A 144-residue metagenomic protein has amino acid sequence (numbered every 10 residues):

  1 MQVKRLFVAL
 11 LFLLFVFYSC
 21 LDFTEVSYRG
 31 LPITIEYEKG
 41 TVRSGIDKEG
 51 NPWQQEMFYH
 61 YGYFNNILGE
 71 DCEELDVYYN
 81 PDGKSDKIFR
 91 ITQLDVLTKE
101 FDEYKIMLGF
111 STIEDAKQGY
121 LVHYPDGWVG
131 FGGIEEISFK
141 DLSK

Functional and structural regions predicted by a protein language model:
K4-A9: Sec-dependent signal peptide recognition, specifically the positively charged N-region followed immediately by
L13-C20: Bacterial Sec-dependent signal peptides at the C-terminal "C-region" and cleavage site
L21-K144: Hydrophobic N-terminal alpha-helices or hydrophobic patches in metabolic proteins across all domains of life
